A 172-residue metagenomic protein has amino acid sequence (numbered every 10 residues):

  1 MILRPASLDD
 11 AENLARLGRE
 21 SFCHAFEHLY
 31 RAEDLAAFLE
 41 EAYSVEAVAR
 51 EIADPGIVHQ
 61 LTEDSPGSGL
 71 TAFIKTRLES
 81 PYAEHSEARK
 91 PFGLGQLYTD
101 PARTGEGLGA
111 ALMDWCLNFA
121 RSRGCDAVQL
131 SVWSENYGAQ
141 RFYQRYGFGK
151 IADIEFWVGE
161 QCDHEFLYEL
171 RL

Functional and structural regions predicted by a protein language model:
M1-L3: Extreme N-terminal starter segment of soluble prokaryotic enzymes
P5-D9, R16-H28, A36-A102, M113-W115 (+4 more regions): Acetyl-CoA-dependent GNAT
D9-D10, G107: Short helix-adjacent coil turns
Q60, K90-F92, D126-Q129, W133-Q140 (+1 more regions): C-terminal "cap" of GNAT-fold acetyltransferases
D100-A102, E106, S134-E135: Active-site acidic-Proline motif in GNAT/NAT acetyltransferases
E106, R123-D126: Short coil/turn segments at alpha/beta junctions that flank glycine-rich nucleotide-binding fingerprints
